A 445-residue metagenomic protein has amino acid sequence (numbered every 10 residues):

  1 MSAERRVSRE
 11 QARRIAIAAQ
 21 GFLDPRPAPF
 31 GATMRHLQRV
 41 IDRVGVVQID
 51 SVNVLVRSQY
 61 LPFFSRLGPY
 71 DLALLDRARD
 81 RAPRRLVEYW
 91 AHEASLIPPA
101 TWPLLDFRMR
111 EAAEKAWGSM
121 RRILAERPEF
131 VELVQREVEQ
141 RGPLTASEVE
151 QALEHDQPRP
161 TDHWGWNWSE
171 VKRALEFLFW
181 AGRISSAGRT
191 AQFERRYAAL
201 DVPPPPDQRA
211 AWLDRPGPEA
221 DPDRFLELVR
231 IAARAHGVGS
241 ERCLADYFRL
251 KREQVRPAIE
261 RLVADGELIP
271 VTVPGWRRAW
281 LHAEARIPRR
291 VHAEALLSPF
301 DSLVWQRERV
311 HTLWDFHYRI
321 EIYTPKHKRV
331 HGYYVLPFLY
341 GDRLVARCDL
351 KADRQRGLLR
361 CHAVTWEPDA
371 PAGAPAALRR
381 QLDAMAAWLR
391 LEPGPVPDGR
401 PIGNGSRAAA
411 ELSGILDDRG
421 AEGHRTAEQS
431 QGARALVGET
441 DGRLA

Functional and structural regions predicted by a protein language model:
M1-L297, D301-R309, F316-I320, P325-V335 (+4 more regions): Long, low-complexity intrinsically disordered regions
